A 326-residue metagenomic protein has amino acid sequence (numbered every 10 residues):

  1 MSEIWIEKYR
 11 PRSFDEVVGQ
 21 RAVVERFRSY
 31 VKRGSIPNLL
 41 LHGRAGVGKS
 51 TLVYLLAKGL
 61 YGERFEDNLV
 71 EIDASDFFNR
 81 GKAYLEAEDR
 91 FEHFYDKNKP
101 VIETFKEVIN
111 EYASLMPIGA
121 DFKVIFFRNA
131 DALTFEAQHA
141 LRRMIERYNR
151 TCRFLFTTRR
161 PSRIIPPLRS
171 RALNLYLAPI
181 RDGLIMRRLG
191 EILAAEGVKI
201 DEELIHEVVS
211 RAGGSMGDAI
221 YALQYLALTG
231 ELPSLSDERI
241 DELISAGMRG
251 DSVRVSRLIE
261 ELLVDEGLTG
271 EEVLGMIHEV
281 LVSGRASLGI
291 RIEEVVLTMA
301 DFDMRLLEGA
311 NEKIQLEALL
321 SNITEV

Functional and structural regions predicted by a protein language model:
M1-S170, N174, Q224, M299 (+1 more regions): P-loop/Walker A NTP-binding region and its immediately flanking N-terminal helices in P-loop NTPase folds
Y9-S13, K49-S50, Y95-K99, L141-Y148 (+6 more regions): Short, mixed-charge, low-aromatic patches
R21, R33, E191-V326: AAA+ P-loop NTPase domains with strong preference for DNA replication initiators and clamp-loader complexes
F105, D182-I185, I205: Short amphipathic alpha-helix in the helical subdomain of ABC transporter nucleotide-binding domains
L173-I185: Conserved AAA+ ATPase "SRH/arginine-finger" region at the nucleotide-binding site
